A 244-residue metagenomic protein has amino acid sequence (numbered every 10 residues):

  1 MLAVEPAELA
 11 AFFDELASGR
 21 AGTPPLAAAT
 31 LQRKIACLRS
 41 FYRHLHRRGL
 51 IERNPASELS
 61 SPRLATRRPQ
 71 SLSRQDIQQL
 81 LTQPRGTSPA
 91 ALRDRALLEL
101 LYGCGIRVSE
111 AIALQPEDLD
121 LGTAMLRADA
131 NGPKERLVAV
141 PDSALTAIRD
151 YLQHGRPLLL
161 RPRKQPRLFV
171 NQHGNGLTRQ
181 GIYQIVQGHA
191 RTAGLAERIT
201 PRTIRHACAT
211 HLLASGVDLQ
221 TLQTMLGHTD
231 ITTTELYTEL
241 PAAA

Functional and structural regions predicted by a protein language model:
M1-A244: Conserved catalytic core of the tyrosine transesterase superfamily
